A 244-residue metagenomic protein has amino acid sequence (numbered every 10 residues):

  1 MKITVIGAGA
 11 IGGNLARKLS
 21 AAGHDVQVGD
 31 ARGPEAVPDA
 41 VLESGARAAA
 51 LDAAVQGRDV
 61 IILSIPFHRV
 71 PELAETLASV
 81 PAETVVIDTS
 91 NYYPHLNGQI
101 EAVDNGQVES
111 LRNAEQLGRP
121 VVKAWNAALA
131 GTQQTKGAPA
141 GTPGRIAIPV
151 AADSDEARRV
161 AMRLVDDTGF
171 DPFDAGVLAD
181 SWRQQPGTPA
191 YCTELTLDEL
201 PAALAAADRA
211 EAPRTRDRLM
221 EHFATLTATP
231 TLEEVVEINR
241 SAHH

Functional and structural regions predicted by a protein language model:
M1-D39: NAD(P)+-binding Rossmann beta1-loop-alpha1 motif at the extreme N-terminus of oxidoreductases
G45-V85, N91-L96: Rossmann-like NAD(P)-binding element
A48-A49, P120-W125, F173-A175: General beta-strand structural signal in soluble alpha/beta enzymes
H68-S79, S90-Q99, D104-G106, L226-T227 (+1 more regions): Rossmann-like adenosine-cofactor binding region
T76-E83, Q116-L117, A140-T142: Short, conserved loop/helix-junction motifs that constitute active-site signature segments in enzyme catalytic cores
S90-P139: Rossmann-fold NAD(P)-binding glycine/threonine-rich loop
R145-H244: Active-site-lining helix/loop region of Rossmann-like oxidoreductase modules
